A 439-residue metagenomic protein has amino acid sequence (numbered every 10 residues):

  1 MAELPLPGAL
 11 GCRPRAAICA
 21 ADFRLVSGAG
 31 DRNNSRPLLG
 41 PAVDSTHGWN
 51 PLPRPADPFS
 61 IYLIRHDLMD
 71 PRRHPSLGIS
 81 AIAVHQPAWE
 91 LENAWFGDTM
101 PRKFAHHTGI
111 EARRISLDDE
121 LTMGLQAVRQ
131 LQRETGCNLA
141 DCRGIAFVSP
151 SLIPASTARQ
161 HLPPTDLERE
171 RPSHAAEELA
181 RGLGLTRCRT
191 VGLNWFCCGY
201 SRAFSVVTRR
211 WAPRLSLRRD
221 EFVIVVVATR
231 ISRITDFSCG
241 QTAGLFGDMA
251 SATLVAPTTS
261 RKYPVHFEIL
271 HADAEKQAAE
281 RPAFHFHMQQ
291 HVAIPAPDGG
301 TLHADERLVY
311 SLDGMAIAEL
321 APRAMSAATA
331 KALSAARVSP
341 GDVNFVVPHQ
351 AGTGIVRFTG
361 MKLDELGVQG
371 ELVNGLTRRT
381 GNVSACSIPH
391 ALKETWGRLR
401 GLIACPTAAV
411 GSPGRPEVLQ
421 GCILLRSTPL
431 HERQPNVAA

Functional and structural regions predicted by a protein language model:
L4-L6, L10, L25, L38-L39 (+1 more regions): Leucine-biased recognition of intrinsically disordered, low-complexity hydrophobic segments
D57-L117, C239-E319, V418-A439: Condensing-enzyme catalytic core mediating Claisen C-C bond formation in acyl metabolism
L68, L121, L125, L152 (+6 more regions): Claisen-condensing/thiolase-fold acyl-transfer catalytic domains that form or cleave C-C bonds in fatty acid
A127-R143, A328-D342, T395: Phosphate/pyrophosphate-binding loops at sites that engage ATP/ADP/AMP, CoA/4′-phosphopantetheine, polyphosphate
V148, N194, F222-T229, V255 (+1 more regions): Short beta-strand segments
T208, A212-A250: Flexible, glycine-rich active-site loops centered on histidine and acidic residues that chelate a metal or position
